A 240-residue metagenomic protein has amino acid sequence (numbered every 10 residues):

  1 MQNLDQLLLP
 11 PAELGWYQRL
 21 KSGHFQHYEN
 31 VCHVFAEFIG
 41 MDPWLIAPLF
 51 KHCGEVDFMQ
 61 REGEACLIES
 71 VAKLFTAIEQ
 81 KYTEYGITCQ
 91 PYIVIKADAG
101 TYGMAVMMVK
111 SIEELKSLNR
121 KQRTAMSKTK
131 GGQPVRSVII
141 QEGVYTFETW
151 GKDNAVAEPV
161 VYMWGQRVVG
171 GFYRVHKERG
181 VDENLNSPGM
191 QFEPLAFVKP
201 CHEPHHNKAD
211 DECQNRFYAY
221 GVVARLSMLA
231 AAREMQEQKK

Functional and structural regions predicted by a protein language model:
M1-I87: Conserved N-proximal alpha/beta basic substrate-recognition cap immediately N-terminal to, or forming the N-lobe
L8-P11, I95, I140: General beta-strand structural signal in soluble alpha/beta enzymes
L20-F25, G151-W164, K199-R216: Short flexible/disordered coil segments
V34-E37, I140-Q141, H205-C213: A general structural signal for short secondary-structure boundary/capping elements
E37-P43, M59-E62, D153-A155, M163-V175 (+1 more regions): Amphipathic, soluble alpha/beta structural segments
L49, C53, N119-Q122, A230: Generic low-complexity, intrinsically disordered sequence content enriched in small uncharged/hydrophobic residues
K73-Y92, A99, M104-L195: Phosphate-binding site of ATP-dependent enzymes
R174-K240: C-terminal active-site "lid" helix and adjoining low-complexity regulatory extension at the edge of ATP-using catalytic
